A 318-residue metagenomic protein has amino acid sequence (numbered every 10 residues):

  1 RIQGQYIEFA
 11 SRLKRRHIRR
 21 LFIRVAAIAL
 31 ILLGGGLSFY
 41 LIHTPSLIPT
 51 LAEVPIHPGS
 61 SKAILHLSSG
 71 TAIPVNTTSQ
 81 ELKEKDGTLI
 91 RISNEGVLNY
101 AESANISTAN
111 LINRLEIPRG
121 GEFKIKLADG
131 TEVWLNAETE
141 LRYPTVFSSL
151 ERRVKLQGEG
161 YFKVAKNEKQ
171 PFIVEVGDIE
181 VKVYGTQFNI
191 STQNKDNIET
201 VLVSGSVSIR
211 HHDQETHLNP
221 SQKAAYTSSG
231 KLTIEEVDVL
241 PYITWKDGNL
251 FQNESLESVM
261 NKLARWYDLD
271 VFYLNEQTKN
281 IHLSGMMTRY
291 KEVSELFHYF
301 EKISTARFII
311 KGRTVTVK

Functional and structural regions predicted by a protein language model:
R1-R16: Disordered, charged N-terminal biogenesis/targeting segments of membrane/secreted proteins
K14, I18-V25, G36-K318: A residue-level detector for the "anchor" residue at the start of short, highly conserved motifs
I28-A29: Intrinsically disordered, serine/threonine/proline
L33: Active-site-proximal cofactor/substrate-binding loop regions of enzyme domains
